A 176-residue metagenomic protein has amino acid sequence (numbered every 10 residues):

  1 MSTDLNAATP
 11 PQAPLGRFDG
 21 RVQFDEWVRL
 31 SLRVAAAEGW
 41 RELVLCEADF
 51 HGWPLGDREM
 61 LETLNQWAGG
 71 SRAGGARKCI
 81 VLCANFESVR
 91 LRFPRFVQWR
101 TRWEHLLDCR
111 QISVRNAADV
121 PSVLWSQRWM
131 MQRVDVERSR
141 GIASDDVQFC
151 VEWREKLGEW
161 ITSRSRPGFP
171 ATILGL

Functional and structural regions predicted by a protein language model:
M1-V44, A48-L176: PLD/PLD-like phosphodiesterase catalytic module centered on the HKD motif
